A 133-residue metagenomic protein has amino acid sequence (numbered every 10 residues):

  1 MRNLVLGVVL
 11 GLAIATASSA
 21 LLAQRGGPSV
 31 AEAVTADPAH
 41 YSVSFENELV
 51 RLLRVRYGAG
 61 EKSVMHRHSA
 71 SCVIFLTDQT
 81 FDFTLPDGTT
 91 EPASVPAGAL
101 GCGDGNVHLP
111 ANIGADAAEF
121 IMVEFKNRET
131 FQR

Functional and structural regions predicted by a protein language model:
M1-L4: Positively charged n-region of N-terminal signal peptides that target proteins for export
V8-A17: Bacterial N-terminal signal peptides
L21-A31: Cleaved targeting-peptide boundary
D37-V64, S69-V73, V123: A short glycine-rich, His/Asp/Glu-containing loop-to-beta-strand
K62-S63, Q79-T84, L100: Short beta-strand segments in beta-sandwich/barrel cores
H68-D87: Glycine- and acidic-residue-biased ligand/ion/polar-headgroup-sensing regions
D78, G105-R128: Ligand-binding loop in jelly-roll beta-barrel domains
G88-G105: Short acidic-glycine-tyrosine-enriched beta hairpin
